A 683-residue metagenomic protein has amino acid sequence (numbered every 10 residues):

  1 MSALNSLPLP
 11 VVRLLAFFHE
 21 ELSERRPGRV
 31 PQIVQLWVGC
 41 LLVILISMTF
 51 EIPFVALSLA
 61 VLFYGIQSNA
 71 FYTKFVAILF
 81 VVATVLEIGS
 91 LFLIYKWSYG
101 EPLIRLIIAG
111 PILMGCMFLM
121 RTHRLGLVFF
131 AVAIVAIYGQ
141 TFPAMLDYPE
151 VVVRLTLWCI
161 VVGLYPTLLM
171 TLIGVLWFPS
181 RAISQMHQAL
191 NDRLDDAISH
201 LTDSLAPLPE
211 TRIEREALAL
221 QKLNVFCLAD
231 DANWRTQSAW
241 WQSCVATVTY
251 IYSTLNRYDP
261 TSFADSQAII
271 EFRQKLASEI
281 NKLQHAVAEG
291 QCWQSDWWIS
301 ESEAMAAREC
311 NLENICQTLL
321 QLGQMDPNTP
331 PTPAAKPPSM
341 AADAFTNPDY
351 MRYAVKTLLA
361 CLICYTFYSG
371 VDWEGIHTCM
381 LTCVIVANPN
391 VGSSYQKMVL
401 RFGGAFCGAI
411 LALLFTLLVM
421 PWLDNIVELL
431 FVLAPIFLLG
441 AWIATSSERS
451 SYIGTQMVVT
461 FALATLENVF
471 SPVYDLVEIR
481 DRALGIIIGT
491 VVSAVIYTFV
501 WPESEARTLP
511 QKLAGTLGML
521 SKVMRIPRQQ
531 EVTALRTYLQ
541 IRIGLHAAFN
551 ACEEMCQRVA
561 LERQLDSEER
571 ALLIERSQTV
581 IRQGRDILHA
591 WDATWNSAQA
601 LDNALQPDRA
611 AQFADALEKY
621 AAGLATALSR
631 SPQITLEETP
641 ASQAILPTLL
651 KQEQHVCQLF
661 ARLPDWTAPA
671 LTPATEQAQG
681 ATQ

Functional and structural regions predicted by a protein language model:
M1-V34, L41, T49, E150-V151 (+4 more regions): Long, hydrophobic alpha-helical segments that serve as membrane-spanning/inserting helices
L9-F18, I33-K74, V81-G89, L106-I173 (+4 more regions): Pore- and pathway-forming membrane helices of multi-pass small-molecule/ion transporters and channels
R26-P31, I46-E51, K74-V82, W97-I104 (+5 more regions): Membrane-entry segments of alpha-helical transmembrane domains in multi-pass membrane proteins
L42, K74-I78, K96-E101, D147-E150 (+9 more regions): A cross-kingdom feature marking solvent-exposed beta-strand/loop segments within repeated, beta-rich binding/scaffold
V61-L62, A354-T366, I376-A387, F402-L414 (+7 more regions): Alpha-helical transmembrane segments of multi-pass membrane proteins
M170-A182, V495-A506: Juxtamembrane or sensor-core-proximal signal-transducing alpha helices that couple sensory domains to cytosolic
L418-V419, L423-L430, A434-L438, S446-Y474 (+3 more regions): C-terminal functional regions that serve as terminal interaction/effector modules
